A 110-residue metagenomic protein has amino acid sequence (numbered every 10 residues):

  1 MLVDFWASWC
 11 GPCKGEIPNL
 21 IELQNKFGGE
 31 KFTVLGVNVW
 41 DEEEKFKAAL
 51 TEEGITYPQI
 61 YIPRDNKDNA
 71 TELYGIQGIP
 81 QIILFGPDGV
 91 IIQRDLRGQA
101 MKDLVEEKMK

Functional and structural regions predicted by a protein language model:
M1-G11, L20: Short active-site neighborhood of thiol/selenol oxidoreductases, capturing the structured segment around
F5-W6, F32, A49, Y57 (+1 more regions): Conserved hydrophobic/aromatic "anchor" residues that stabilize well-ordered secondary structure elements
S8-G11, K47, P80: Catalytic cores of extracellular degradative/oxidative enzymes
S8-P12, N25, V37-D41, Y61-I62 (+1 more regions): Short, contiguous acidic/charged loop-to-helix segments that flank catalytic cores in large enzymes
G15, T51-T56, I62-K108: Thiol/disulfide oxidoreductase modules built on the thioredoxin-like
G15-V37, T51-E52, D103-K110: Conserved helix-turn-beta segment immediately C-terminal to the redox Cys motif in thioredoxin-like folds
G29-K45, I55-N66: Thiol-based oxidoreductase modules, predominantly thioredoxin-like and allied folds used for disulfide exchange
